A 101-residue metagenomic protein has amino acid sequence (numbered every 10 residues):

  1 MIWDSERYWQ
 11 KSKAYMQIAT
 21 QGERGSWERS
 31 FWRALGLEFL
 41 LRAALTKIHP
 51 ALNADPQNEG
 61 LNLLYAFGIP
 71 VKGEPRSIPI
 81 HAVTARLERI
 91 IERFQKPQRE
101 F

Functional and structural regions predicted by a protein language model:
M1-F31, L35, K47-A51: Charged alpha-helical initiation segments
K11, A82, R86-R89: Exposed alpha-helical structural elements
K13-M16, V83, Q98-F101: Amphipathic, Lys/Arg-enriched alpha-helical patches that create a basic surface for binding polyanionic ligands
I18, E38, R42-A43, I90: Residue-level signal for functionally critical sites in structured catalytic/ligand-binding pockets
F39-V83: Short, contiguous, well-structured surface segments enriched in hydrophobic/aromatic residues
L87, E92-F101: Histidine-centered, metal-coordinating catalytic motifs and their short helical/loop contexts
